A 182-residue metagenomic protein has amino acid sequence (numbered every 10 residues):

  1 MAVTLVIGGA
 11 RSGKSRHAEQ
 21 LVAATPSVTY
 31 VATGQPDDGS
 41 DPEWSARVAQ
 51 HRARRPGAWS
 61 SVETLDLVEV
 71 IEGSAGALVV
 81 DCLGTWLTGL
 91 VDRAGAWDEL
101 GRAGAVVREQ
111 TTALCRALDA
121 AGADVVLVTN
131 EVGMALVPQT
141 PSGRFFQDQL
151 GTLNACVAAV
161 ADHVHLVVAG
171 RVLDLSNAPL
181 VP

Functional and structural regions predicted by a protein language model:
A2-G73: Conserved P-loop
L5, V79, V126-V128: Structural motif
A18, H51, V79, N130 (+1 more regions): Residue-level signal for inorganic ion chemistry
V28, L78, V164-L166: Short, well-ordered beta-strand core segments
T33, C82, T129: Short, conserved active-site loops that position catalytic residues or coordinate cofactors/metal ions across diverse
Q35-P36, T85, G133-A135: A short, flexible beta-alpha/helix-coil linker loop
R54-A94, D98-Q110, L118-D119: Portal/gating segments that form or line small-molecule/metal binding sites
L90-P182: Replace "adjacent to P-loop NTPase cores in ATP/GTP-dependent enzymes" with "adjacent to NTP-binding cores
